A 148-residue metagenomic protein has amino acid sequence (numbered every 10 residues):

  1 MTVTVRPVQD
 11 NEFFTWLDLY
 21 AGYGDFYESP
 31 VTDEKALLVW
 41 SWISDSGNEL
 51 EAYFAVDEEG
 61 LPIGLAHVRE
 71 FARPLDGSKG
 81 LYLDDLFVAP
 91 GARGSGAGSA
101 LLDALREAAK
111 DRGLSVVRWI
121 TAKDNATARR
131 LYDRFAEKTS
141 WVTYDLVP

Functional and structural regions predicted by a protein language model:
T2-T4: Extreme N-terminal starter segment of soluble prokaryotic enzymes
P7-S78, L102, A108, T139 (+1 more regions): Acetyl-CoA-dependent GNAT
F71-R73, G91, D124: Short coil/turn motifs at secondary-structure junctions
S78-P90: Conserved acetyl-CoA binding element of GNAT-fold acetyltransferases
V88, G94-E107: Conserved acetyl-CoA-binding loop-helix of GNAT-fold acetyltransferases
S99, K123-W141, L146: Conserved active-site alpha-helix within GNAT-family acetyltransferase domains
K110-I120: Conserved GNAT acetyl-CoA-binding A-motif
